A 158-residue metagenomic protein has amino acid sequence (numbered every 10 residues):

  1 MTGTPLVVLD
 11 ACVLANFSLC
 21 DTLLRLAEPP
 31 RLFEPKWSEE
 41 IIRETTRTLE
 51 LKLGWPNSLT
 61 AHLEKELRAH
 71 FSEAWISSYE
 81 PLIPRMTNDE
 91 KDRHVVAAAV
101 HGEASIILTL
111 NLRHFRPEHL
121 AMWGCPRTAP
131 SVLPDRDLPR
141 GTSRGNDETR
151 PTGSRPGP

Functional and structural regions predicted by a protein language model:
M1, I76-Y79, A97-V100: Compositionally biased terminal segments of proteins
G3-V7: Extreme N-terminal starter segment of soluble prokaryotic enzymes
V8-A11, T109: Short hydrophobic beta-strand that contains or immediately precedes a catalytic carboxylate
L9, F17-K52: PIN/NYN-family metal-dependent endoribonuclease catalytic core
K36-Y79, T149-P158: PIN-domain endoribonuclease scaffold, especially VapC-family toxins
L82-N88: Short, flexible loop segments at the rims of nucleotide/cofactor-binding pockets, characterized by
D92-G124: Acidic, metal-binding active-site segment of PIN/NYN-like and related structure-specific nucleases
L112-P158: Acidic, PIN/NYN-like endoribonuclease modules and their adjacent C-terminal/linker elements
